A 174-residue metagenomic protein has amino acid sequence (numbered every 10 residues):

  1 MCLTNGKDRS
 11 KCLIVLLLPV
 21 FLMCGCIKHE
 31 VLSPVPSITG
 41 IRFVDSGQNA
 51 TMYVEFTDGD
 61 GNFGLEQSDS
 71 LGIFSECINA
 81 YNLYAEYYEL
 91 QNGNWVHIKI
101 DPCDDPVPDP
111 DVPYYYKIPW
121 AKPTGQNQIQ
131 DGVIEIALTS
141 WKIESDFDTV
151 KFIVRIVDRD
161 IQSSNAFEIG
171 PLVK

Functional and structural regions predicted by a protein language model:
M1-R9: N-terminal secretory signal peptides that target proteins for export/translocation
L3, L16-L18: Leucine-biased recognition of intrinsically disordered, low-complexity hydrophobic segments
S10-L16: Sec-dependent signal peptide recognition, specifically the positively charged N-region followed immediately by
L22-G25: C-terminal motif of bacterial Sec signal peptides marking the signal peptidase cleavage site
I27-K174: Non-catalytic macromolecular-recognition regions in eukaryotic signaling proteins
